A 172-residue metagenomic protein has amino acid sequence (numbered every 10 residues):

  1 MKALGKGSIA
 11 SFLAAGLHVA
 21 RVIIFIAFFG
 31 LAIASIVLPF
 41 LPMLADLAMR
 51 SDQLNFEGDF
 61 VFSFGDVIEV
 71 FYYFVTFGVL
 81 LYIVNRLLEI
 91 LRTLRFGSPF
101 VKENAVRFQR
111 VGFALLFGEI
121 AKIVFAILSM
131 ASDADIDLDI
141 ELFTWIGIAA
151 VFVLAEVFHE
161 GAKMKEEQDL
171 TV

Functional and structural regions predicted by a protein language model:
M1-L41: Cytosolic juxtamembrane helix and N-cap/initiation of the first transmembrane helix
I26-I33, V84-L88, F117-A121, V151-A155 (+1 more regions): Alpha-helical transmembrane segments of polytopic integral membrane proteins, especially the permease/helical cores
L44-V61, L128-L142: Membrane-interfacial helix-loop-helix connectors in multipass membrane proteins
D52-F77: Membrane-helix boundary elements
F64, R86-N104: Membrane-helix boundary/interface segments in integral membrane proteins
Y72-T93: Transmembrane alpha-helical segments in integral membrane proteins
P99-M130: Hydrophobic alpha-helical transmembrane segments of integral membrane proteins
I120-V172: Alpha-helical transmembrane segments of multi-pass integral membrane proteins, characterized by long hydrophobic
